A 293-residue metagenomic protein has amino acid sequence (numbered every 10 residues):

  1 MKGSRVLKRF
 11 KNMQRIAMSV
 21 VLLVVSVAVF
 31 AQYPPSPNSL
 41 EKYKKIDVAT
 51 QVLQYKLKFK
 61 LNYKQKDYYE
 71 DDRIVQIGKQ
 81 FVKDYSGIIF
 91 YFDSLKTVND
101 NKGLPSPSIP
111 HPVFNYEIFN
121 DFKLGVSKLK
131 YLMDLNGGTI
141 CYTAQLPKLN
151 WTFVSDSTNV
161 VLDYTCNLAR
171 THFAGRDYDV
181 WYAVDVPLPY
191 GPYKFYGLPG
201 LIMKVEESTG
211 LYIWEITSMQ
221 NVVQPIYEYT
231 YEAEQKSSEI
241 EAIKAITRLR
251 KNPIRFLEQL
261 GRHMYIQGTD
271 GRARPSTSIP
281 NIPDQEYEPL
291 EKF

Functional and structural regions predicted by a protein language model:
M1-E41: Bacterial Sec-dependent N-terminal signal peptides
Y33-F293: Extended soluble regions of mature proteins
